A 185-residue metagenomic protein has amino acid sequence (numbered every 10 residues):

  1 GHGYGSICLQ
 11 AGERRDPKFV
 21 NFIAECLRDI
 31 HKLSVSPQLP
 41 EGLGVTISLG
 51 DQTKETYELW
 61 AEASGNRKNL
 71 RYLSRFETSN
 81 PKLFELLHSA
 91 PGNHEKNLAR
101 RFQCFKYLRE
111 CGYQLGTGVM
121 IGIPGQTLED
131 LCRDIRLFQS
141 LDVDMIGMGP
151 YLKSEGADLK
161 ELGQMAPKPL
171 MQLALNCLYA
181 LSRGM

Functional and structural regions predicted by a protein language model:
H2-G3, Q38, P81-K82, M165-M185: Proteins with a high burden of low-complexity, intrinsically disordered sequence enriched in S/T/G/P/A and R, requiring
H2-V20, H31-C104, Q114-I121, D144-G147: Core AdoMet radical
L9-A11, N69-R71, A99-A157, L170-M185: Conserved C-terminal portion of the radical SAM core fold that forms the substrate/S-adenosylmethionine-binding
K18-F22, P91-R100, Q126-R133, E161-P169: Alpha-helix N-cap and loop-to-helix initiation/capping positions
C26-S34, W60, L108, N176-L181: Hydrophobic positions in alpha-helices of CheY-like receiver
L27, R136-L137, A166: Short alpha-helix boundary/capping motifs
